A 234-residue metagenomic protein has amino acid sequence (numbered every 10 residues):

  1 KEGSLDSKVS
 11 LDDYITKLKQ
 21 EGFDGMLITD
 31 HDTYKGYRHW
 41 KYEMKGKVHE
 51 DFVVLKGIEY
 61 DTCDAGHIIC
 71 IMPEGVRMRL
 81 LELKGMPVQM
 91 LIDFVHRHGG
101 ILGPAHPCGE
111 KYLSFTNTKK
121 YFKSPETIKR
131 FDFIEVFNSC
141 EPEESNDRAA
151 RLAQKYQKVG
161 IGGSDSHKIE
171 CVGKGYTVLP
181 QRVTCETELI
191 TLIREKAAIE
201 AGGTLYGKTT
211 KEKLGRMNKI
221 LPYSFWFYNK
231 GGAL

Functional and structural regions predicted by a protein language model:
K1-C63, G85, E170: An N-terminally biased module of ancient metal coordination in phosphate/nucleic-acid-related enzymes
K1-D6, Y37, G75-K174, G202-K219: Domain-core and long-helix interface of multi-subunit machines
E21-G22, E50-D51, R97-H98, R130 (+2 more regions): Structured helix-beta-strand junction loops
E50-G66, G100, I220-L234: Metal-cofactor-binding active-site regions of metalloenzymes
D64-H67, E74-R77, T118-R130, R182-K196: Active-site gating loops and adjacent loop-to-helix segments of metal-dependent hydrolytic enzymes
H67-I68, Y176: Short hydrophobic/aromatic beta-strand or adjacent loop that forms the aromatic wall/cage of a ligand/substrate-binding
K174-R182: Segments surrounding the PLD/"HKD" phosphodiesterase catalytic module and close analogs
C185-L234: Acidic, His/Gly-rich catalytic cores of divalent-metal-dependent hydrolytic chemistry
